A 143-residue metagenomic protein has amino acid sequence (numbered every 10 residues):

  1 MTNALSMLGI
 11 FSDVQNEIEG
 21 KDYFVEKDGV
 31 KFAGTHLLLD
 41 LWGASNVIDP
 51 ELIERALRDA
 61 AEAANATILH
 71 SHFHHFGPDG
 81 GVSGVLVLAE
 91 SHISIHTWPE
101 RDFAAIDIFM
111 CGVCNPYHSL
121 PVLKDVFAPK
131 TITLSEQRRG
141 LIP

Functional and structural regions predicted by a protein language model:
M1-P143: Polybasic/polar functional segments that serve as interface/processing modules
